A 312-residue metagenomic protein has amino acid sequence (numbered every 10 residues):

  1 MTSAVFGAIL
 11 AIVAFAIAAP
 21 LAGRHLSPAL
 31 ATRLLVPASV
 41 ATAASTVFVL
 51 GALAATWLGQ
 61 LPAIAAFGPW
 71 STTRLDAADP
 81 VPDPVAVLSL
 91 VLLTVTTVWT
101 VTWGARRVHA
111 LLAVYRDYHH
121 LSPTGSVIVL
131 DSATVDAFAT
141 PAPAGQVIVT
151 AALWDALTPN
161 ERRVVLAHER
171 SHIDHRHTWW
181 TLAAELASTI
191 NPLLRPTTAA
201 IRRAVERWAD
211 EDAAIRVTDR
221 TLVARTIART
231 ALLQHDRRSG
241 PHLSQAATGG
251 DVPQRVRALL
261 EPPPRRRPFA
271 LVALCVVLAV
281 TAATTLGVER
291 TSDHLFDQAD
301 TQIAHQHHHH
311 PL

Functional and structural regions predicted by a protein language model:
M1-A22, T181, N191-R195, A199: Alpha-helical transmembrane segments and their immediate interhelical/interface regions in integral membrane proteins
T2-I9, V13-I17, V85-A110, R229-L312: Cytosolic-facing loops and C-terminal tails of multi-pass membrane proteins
A16-V81: Transmembrane alpha-helical segments that serve as helix-helix packing and pore/cofactor-lining elements in multipass
L26-V49, T97, R107-L274: Membrane-embedded and juxtamembrane structural elements of multi-pass membrane proteins
L30, A63-P69, Y115-H120, L295-H305: Juxtamembrane extracytosolic/periplasmic "stalk" immediately C-terminal to the first targeting helix
S45-F48, A52-G59, S71-R116: Transmembrane alpha-helices and immediately adjacent membrane-cytoplasm interface residues in multi-pass integral
A55-Q60, A187, V205-R207, G249-D251 (+1 more regions): Short alpha-helical linear motifs
A65-F67, T178-L182, V288: Short C-terminal domain-edge/linker segments immediately following a structured domain
